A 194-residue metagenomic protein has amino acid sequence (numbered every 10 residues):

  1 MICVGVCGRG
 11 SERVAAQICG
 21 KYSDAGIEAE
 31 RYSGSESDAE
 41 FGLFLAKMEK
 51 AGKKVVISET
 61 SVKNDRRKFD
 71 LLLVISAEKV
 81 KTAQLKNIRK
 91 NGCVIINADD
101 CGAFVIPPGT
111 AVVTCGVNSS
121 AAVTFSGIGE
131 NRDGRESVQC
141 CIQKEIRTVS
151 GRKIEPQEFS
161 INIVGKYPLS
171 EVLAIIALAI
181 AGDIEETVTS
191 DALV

Functional and structural regions predicted by a protein language model:
M1-I96, G102-A111: Phosphate-binding loop of NTP-binding sites
D99-D100, V117: Hydrophobic pocket-lining residues within nucleotide cofactor-binding pockets
G116-V194: Adenine nucleotide phosphate-binding catalytic loops in nucleotide-utilizing enzymes
